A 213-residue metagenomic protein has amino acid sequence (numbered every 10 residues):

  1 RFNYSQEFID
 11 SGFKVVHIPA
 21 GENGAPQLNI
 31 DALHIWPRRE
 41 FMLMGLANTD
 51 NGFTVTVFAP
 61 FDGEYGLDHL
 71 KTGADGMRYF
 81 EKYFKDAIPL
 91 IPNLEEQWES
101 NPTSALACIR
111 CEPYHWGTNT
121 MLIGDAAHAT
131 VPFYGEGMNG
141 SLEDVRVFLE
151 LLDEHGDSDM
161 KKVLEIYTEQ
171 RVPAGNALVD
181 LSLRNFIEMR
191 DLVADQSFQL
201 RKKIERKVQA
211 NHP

Functional and structural regions predicted by a protein language model:
R1-L106, R110-W116: Conserved FAD-binding catalytic core of PHBH/FMO-like flavoproteins
M42, L106-R110, A127-N139: Glycine-rich phosphate/pyrophosphate-binding beta-alpha loops
A59-F61, A126-A127, S182: Short, histidine-centered active-site or binding-site loop motifs used for metal coordination, general acid-base
D62-G76, T130-G137, H155, K161-K162: Active-site lid/adjacent beta-loop-alpha segment flanking the redox-cofactor pocket in flavoenzymes
C111-H115, N139, E169: Short, conserved, surface-exposed binding loops centered on an aromatic residue
H115-P132: Short FAD-binding loop at a beta-strand-to-alpha-helix junction that anchors the flavin cofactor in diverse
Y134-L151: A short alpha/beta connector and helix-capping loop motif
E150-P213: C-terminal helical "tail/cap" subdomain of flavin- and related membrane-associated enzymes
